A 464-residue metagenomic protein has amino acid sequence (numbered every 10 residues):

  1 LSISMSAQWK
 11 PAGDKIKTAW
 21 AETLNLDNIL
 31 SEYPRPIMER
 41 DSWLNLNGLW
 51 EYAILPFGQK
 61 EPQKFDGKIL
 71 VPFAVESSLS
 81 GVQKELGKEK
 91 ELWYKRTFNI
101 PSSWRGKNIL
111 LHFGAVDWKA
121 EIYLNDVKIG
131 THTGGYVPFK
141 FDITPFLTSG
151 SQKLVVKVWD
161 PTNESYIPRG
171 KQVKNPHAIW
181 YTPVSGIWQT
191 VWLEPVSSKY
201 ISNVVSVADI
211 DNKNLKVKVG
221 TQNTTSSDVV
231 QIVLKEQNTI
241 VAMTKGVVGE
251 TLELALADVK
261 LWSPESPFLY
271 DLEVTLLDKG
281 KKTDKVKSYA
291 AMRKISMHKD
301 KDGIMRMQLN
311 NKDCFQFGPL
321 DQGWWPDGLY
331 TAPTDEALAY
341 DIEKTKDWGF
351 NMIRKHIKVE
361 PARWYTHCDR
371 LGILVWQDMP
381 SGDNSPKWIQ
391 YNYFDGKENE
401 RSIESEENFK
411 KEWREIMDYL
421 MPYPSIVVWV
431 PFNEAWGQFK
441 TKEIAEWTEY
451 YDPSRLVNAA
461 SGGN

Functional and structural regions predicted by a protein language model:
L1-W9: Bacterial Sec-dependent N-terminal signal peptides
Q8-L44: N-terminal pre-domain segments of enzymes
W50, F98, D126, V191 (+7 more regions): Conserved, mostly hydrophobic/aromatic
E51-L55, K84-E85, E89-I201, T224-T225 (+4 more regions): Accessory beta-strand-rich segments of carbohydrate-active enzymes
P145-S151, G220-D300: Extended acidic/polar, glycine-enriched regions that form or flank non-catalytic beta-rich accessory modules
P195-T225, K301-R306: Surface beta-strand/loop "capping" patches
V204-V207, L261, E273-T345: N-terminal carbohydrate-binding accessory modules
I342-E343, M352-N464: Substrate-binding/catalytic cleft of secreted carbohydrate-active enzymes, primarily glycoside hydrolases
